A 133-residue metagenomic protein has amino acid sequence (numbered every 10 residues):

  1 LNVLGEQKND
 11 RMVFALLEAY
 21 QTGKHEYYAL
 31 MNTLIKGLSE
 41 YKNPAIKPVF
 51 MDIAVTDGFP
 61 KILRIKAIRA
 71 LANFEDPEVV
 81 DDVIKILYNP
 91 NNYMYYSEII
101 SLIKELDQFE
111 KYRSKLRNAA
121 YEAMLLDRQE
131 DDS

Functional and structural regions predicted by a protein language model:
L1-N9, E18-Q21, Y28-N43, D52-V55 (+4 more regions): Structural detector for internal amphipathic alpha-helices that build alpha-solenoid repeat scaffolds
V13, I46-K47, V80, R117: Core helices of alpha-solenoid repeat scaffolds
I84-N91, N118-L125: TPR/TPR-like (Sel1-like) alpha-helical repeat modules
